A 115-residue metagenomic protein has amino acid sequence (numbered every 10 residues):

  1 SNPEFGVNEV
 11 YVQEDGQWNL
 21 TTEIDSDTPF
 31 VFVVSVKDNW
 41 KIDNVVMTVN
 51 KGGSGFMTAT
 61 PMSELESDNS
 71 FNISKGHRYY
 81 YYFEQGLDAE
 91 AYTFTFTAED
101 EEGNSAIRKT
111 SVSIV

Functional and structural regions predicted by a protein language model:
S1-D27, V115: Short, compositionally biased P/S/T/A/G/V-rich stretches that sit at domain boundaries
T22, S26-K41, A98-D100: Extracellular acidic, Ser/Thr/Pro-rich low-complexity tracts
T22-I24, L65, G86-L87: Hydrophobic beta-strand core residues of beta-sandwich domains
F30, E90-F94: Exposed beta-strand face motif in extracellular beta-rich ectodomains
V34-N50, F56: Solvent-exposed loop/turn segments flanking beta-strands in beta-repeat/beta-sandwich domains
E66-Y82: Aromatic sugar-binding surface patches on proteins that engage polysaccharides or sugar-phosphate polymers
F83-A91: Surface-exposed, short loops/turns at beta-strand junctions within beta-sandwich domains
S105-T110: Extracellular and select intracellular beta-sandwich modules with Ser/Thr-enriched, small-residue motifs on
